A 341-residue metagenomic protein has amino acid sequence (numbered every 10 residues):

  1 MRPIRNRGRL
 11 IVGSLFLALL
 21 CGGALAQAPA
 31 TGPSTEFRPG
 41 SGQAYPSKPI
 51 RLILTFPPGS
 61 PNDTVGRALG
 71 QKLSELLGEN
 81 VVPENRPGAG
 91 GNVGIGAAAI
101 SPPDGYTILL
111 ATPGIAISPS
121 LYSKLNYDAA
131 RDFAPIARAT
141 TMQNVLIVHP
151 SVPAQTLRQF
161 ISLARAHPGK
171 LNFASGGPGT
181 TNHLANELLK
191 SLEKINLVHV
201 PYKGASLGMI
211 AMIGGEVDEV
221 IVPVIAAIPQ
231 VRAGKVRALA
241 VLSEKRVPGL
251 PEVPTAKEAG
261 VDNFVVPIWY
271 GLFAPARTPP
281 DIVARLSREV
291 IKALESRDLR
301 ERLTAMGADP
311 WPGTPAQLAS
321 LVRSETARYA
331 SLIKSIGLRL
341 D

Functional and structural regions predicted by a protein language model:
R2-S14: Bacterial N-terminal signal peptides that target proteins for export
G13-G23: Bacterial N-terminal signal peptides
Q27-R131, K170, P178, K194-D218 (+2 more regions): N-terminal (or domain-start) structured segment
S47-P49, P280-D341: An extracytoplasmic/periplasmic, membrane-proximal ligand-sensing/linker region
I100-Y106, S120-L207, A256, W269-R302: Hinge/capping helix and adjacent helix->loop/strand transition within the periplasmic-binding protein
L110-I115, S175, A205, V222-A227 (+3 more regions): Beta->alpha turn/N-cap motifs
A227-E295, A327: C-terminal lobe and pocket-closing loops of periplasmic/extracytoplasmic Venus-flytrap solute-binding proteins
